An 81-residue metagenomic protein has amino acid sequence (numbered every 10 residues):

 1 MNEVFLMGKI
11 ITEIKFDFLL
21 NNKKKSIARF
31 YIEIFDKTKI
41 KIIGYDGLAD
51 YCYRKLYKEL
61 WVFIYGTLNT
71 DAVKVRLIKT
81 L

Functional and structural regions predicted by a protein language model:
M1-L81: Single-stranded nucleic acid-binding surfaces, predominantly the OB-fold ssDNA-binding core
